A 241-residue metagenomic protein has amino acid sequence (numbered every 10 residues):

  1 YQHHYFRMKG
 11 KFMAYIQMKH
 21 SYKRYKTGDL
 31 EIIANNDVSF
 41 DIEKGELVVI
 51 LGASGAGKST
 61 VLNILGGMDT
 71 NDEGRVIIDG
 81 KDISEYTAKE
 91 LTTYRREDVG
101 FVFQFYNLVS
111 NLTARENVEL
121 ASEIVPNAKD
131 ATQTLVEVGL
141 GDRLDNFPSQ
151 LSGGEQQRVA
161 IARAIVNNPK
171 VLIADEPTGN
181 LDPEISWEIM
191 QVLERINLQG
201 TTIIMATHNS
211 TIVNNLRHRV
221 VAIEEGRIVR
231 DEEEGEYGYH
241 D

Functional and structural regions predicted by a protein language model:
Y1-F12: Short, Lys/Arg-enriched N-terminal segments with co-localized hydrophobic residues within the first ~10-30 amino acids
A14-V213, R217, A222-I223: ABC family nucleotide-binding domain
N214, R227-D241: Conserved beta-strand-loop-alpha-helix hinge in the C-terminal portion of ABC ATPase nucleotide-binding domains
